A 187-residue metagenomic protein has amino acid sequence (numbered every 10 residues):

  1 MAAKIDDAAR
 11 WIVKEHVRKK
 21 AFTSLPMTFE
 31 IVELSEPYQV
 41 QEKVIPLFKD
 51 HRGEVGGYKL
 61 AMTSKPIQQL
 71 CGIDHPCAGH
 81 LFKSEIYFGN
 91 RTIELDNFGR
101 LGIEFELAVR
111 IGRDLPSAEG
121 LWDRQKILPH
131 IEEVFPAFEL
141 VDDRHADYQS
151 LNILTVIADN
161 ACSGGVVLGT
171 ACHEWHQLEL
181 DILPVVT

Functional and structural regions predicted by a protein language model:
A2-T187: Catalytic-core "active-site belt" of small-molecule-metabolizing enzymes, emphasizing His/Asp/Glu-rich regions
